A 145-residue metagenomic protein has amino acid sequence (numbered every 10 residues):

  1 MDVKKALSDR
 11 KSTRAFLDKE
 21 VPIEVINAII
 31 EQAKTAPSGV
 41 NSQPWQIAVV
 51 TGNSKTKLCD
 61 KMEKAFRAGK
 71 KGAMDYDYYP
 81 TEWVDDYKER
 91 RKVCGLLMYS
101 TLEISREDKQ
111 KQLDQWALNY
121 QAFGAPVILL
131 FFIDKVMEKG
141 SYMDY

Functional and structural regions predicted by a protein language model:
M1-Y145: Acidic, surface-exposed loops and disordered segments
